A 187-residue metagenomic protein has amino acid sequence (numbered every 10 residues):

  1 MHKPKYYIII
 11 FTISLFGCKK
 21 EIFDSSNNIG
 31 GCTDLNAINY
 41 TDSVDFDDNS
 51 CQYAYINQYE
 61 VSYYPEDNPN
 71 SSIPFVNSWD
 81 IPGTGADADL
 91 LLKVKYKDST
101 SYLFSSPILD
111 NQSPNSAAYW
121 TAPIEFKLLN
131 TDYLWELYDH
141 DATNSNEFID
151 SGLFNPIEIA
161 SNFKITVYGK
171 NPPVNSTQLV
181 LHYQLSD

Functional and structural regions predicted by a protein language model:
M1-G17: Sec-dependent bacterial lipoprotein signal peptides
S14-T41, D45-N57: Bacterial Sec-dependent N-terminal signal peptides
Y53-A88: C2/C2-like lipid-binding beta-sandwich modules
G85, F126-N130, V174: Surface-exposed coil/turn segments at beta-strand junctions on protein surfaces, enriched
D87-T100: Extended low-complexity, serine/threonine- and proline-enriched intrinsically disordered segments
L92, A118-N155: Eukaryotic beta-sheet cores, primarily in C2 and C2-like/PH beta-sandwich modules
S101-S113, S151: Short Trp-Ser/Thr-centered turn/loop motifs at beta-strand boundaries
H140-D187: C2-type phospholipid-binding modules
